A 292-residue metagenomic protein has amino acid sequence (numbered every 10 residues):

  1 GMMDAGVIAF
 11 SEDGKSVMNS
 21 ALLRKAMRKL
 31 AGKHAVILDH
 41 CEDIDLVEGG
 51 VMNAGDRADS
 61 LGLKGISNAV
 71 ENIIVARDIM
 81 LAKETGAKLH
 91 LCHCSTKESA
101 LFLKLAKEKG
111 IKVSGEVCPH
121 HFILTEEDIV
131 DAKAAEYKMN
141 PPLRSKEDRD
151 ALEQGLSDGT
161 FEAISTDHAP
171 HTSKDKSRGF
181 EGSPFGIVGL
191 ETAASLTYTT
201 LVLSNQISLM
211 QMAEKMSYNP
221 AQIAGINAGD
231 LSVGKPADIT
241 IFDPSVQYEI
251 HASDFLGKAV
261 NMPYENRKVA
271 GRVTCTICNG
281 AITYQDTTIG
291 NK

Functional and structural regions predicted by a protein language model:
G1-I164: Histidine/acidic residue-rich metal-binding segments in metalloenzymes
S20, V47, A100, I123 (+4 more regions): Glycine/Thr-rich phosphate-binding loops of Rossmann-like dinucleotide-binding domains
L23, L103-K104, K176-R178, S253-D254: Short amphipathic alpha-helical segments
E42, S95, C118, A169 (+3 more regions): Anionic group-transfer/hydrolysis microenvironments
R57-D59, C118, A135, M139 (+8 more regions): Glycine-rich, flexible loop/turn motifs
S60-K88, S157-I164, A169-P244: His/Asp/Glu-enriched, well-ordered alpha-helical/loop segment that forms or immediately abuts the divalent-metal
E108-G110, D128-A132, R178, S204-Q206 (+1 more regions): Short, glycine- and charge-enriched coil/turn segments that flank and shape catalytic ligand pockets
G179-G182, P236-N291: C-terminal cap of metal-dependent C-N hydrolases
